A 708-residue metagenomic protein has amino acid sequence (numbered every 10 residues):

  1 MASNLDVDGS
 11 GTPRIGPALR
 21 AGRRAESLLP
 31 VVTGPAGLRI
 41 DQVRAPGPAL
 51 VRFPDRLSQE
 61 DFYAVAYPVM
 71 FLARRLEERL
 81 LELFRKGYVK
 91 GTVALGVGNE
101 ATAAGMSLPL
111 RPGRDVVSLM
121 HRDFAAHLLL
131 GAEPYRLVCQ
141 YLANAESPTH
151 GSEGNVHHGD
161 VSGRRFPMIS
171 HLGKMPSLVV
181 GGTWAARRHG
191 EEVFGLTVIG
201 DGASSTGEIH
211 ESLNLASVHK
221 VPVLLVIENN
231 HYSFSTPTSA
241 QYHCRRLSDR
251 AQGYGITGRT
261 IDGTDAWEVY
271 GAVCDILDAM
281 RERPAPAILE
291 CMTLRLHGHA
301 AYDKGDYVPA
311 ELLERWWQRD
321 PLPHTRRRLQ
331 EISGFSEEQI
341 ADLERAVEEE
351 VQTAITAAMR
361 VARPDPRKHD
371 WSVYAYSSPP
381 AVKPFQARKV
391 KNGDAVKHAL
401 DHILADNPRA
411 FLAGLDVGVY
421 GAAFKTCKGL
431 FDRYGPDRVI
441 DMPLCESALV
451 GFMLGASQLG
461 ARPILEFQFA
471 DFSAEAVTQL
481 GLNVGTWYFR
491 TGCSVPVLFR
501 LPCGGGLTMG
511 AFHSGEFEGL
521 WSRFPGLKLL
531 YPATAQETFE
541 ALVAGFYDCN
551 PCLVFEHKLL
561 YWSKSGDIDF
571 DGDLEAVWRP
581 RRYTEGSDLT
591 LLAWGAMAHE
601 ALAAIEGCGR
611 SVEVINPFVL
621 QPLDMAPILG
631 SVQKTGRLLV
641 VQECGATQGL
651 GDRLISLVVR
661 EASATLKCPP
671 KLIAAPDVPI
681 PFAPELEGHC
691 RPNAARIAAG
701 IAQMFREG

Functional and structural regions predicted by a protein language model:
A2-T102, L108, C291, L296-Y434 (+4 more regions): Conserved acidic/glycine
R75-E78, A145-D160, L247-S248, G418-R433 (+2 more regions): Acidic-glycine-rich active-site phosphate/pyrophosphate-binding loop
E78-E82, K86-H219, P237-H243, S248 (+4 more regions): Cofactor-binding active-site loop characterized by glycine-rich and histidine/acidic residues
L83-Y88, G154-I169, E192-T197, H231 (+8 more regions): Glycine/charged-rich beta-loop-alpha catalytic/anionic-binding loops adjacent to active sites
T92-N99, H121-R122, H158-P176, G200 (+8 more regions): Active-site nucleophile and cofactor-binding loops and adjacent substrate-binding regions of central metabolic enzymes
S107, L128-E133, S170, G207-E211 (+12 more regions): Short acidic, glycine/serine/threonine-rich loops at helix termini
A143-T149, S217-I227, R438-D441, V484-L501: A glycine-rich helix N-cap at a beta->alpha junction
R164-T353, R360, S522-V641: Glycine-rich ThDP/TPP pyrophosphate-binding loop and its adjacent helix/strand module within ThDP-dependent enzymes
